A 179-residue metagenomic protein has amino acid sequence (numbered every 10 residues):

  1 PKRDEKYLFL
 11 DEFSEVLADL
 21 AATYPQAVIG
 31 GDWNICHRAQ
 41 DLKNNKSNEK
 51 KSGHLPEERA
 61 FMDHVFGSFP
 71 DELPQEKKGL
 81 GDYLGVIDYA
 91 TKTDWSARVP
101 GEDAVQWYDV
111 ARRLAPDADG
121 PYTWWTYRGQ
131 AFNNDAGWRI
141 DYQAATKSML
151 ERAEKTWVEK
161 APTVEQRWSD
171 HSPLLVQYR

Functional and structural regions predicted by a protein language model:
P1-L17, S47-S52: Surface-exposed cleft-lining segments at the edges of enzyme active sites
E12-P25, W95: Short amphipathic alpha-helices and their capping/turn segments at secondary-structure boundaries
L20-G30, E102-Y108: Phosphate-binding glycine-rich loops and adjacent basic patches that engage nucleotide phosphates, nucleic-acid
P25-A39, K43: Acidic/histidine-rich, metal-coordinating catalytic segments
R38-R179: Metal-dependent phosphoester-hydrolase catalytic domains
